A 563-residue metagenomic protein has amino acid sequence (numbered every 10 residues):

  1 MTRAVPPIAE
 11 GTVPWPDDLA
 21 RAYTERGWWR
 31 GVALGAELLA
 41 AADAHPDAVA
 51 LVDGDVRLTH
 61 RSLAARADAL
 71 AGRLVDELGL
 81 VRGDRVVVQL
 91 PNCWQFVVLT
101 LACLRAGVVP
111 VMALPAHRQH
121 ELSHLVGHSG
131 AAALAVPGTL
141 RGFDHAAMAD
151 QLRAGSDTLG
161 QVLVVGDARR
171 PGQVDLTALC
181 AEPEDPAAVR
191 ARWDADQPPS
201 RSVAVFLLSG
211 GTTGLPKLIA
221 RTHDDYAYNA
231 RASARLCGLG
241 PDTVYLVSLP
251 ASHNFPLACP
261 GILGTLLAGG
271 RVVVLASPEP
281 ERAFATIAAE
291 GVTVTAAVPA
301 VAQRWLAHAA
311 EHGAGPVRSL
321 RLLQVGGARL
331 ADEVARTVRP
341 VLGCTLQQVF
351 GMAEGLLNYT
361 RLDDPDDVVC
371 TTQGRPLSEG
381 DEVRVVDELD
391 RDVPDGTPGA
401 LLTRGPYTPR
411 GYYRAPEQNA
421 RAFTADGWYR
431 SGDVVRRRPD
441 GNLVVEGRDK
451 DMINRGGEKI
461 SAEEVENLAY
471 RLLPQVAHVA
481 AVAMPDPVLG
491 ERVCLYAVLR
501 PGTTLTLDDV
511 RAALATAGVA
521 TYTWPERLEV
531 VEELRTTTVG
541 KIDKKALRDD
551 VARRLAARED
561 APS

Functional and structural regions predicted by a protein language model:
M1-V5, V108-L179, T503: Structural core segment of the AMP-binding/adenylate-forming
W29-G31, L39, D47-V81, V87-C93 (+5 more regions): Conserved AMP-binding/adenylate-forming core of the ANL superfamily
P46-D47, R169-R170, V174, C180-L208 (+3 more regions): Conserved pre-ATP/AMP-binding loop-to-beta segment of ANL
H117-H124, L134-V136, T295, G405 (+4 more regions): AMP-binding/adenylate-forming catalytic core of the ANL superfamily
A178-A181, V292-A297, H308-V368, E382: Gly/Ser/Thr-rich phosphate-binding loop
A227-V244, N254-V294, H308: Conserved AMP-binding/adenylation subdomain of ANL enzymes
P376-G380, R391-A422, E458-I460: Conserved ATP/PPi-binding loop(s) of AMP-dependent carboxylate-activating enzymes
V519-I542, D560-S563: AMP-binding/adenylate-forming catalytic domain of the ANL superfamily
